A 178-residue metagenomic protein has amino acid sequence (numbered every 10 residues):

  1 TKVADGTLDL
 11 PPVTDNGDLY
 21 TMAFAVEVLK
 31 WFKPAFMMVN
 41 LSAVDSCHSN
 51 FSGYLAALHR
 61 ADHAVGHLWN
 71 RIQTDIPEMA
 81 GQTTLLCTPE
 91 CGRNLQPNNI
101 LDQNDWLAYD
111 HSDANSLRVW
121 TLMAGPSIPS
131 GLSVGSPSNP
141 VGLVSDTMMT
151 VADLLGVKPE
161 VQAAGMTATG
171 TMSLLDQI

Functional and structural regions predicted by a protein language model:
T1-T21: Formylglycine-dependent
K2-D9, D45-C47, P129-S130: Short glycine/proline-rich turn/loop motifs
D15-F32, M37, V44-L85, N99-L101 (+2 more regions): A long, amphipathic alpha-helix that forms part of the scaffold/cap immediately adjacent to metal-dependent active
V39, L85-C87, T121-M123: Structural beta-sheet core signal
A43-C47, E90-N94, S127-P129: Solvent-exposed loop/turn segments at secondary-structure junctions within structured extracellular/periplasmic domains
D62, E90, D146: Acidic active-site catalytic centers that drive phospho-/nucleotidyl reactions and related ester hydrolyses
N70-G81, L95-S112, S116-I178: Membrane-interface soluble catalytic domains
T88-P89, T150: Ser/Thr-glycine-rich phosphate-binding loops at phosphate-binding pockets of nucleotides, nucleotide cofactors
